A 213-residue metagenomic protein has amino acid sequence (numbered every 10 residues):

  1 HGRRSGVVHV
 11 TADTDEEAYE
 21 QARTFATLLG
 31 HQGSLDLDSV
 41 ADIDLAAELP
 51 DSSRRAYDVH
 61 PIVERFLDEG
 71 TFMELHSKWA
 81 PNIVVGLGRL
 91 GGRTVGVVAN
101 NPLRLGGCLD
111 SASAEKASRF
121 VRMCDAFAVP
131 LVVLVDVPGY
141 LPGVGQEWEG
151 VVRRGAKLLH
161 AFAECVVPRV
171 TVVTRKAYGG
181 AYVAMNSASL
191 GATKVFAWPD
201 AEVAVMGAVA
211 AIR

Functional and structural regions predicted by a protein language model:
H1-R213: Ligand-binding clefts of soluble mixed alpha/beta catalytic domains
